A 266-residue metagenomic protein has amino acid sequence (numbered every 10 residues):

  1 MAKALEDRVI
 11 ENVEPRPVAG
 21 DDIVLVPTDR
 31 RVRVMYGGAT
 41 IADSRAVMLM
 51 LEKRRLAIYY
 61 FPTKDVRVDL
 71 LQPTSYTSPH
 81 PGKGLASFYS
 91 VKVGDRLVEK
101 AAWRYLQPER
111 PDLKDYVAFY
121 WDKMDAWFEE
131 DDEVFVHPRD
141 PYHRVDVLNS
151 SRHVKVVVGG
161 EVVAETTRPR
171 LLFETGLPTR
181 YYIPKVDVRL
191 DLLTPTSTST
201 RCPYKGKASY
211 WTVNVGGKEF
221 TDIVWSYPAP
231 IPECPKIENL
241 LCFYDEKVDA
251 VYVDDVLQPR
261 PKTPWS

Functional and structural regions predicted by a protein language model:
M1-S266: Terminal leader/tail segments of proteins
